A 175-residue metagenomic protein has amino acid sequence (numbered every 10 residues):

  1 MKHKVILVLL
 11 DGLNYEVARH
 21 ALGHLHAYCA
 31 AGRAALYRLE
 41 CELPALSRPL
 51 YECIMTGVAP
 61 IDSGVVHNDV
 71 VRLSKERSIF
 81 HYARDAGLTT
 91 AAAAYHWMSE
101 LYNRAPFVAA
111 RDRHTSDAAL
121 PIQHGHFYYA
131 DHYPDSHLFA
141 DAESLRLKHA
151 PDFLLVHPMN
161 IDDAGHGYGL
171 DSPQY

Functional and structural regions predicted by a protein language model:
K2-K4, G12-Y102: Active-site nucleophile/metal-coordination loop of metallo-enzymes that catalyze phosphate/sulfate and related
L9: Generic enzyme active-site microenvironment
M55-T56, V108-D112: Short, hinge-like loop/turn segments at secondary-structure boundaries
H67, A110-F139: Acidic, His- and aromatic-enriched active-site or binding-groove loops in soluble protein domains that engage sugars
D69, H132, S172-Y175: Flexible, glycine- and charge-enriched loops at secondary-structure boundaries
I79-Y95, Q123-H124, Y128-D131, A140-H149: Feature for exported/extracytoplasmic and membrane-associated proteins, marking the mature portion
S99-N103, D162-G165: Short, well-ordered, mixed-charge alpha-helical segments that flank or form enzyme active sites
A140-Y175: Active-site His/acidic residue clusters
